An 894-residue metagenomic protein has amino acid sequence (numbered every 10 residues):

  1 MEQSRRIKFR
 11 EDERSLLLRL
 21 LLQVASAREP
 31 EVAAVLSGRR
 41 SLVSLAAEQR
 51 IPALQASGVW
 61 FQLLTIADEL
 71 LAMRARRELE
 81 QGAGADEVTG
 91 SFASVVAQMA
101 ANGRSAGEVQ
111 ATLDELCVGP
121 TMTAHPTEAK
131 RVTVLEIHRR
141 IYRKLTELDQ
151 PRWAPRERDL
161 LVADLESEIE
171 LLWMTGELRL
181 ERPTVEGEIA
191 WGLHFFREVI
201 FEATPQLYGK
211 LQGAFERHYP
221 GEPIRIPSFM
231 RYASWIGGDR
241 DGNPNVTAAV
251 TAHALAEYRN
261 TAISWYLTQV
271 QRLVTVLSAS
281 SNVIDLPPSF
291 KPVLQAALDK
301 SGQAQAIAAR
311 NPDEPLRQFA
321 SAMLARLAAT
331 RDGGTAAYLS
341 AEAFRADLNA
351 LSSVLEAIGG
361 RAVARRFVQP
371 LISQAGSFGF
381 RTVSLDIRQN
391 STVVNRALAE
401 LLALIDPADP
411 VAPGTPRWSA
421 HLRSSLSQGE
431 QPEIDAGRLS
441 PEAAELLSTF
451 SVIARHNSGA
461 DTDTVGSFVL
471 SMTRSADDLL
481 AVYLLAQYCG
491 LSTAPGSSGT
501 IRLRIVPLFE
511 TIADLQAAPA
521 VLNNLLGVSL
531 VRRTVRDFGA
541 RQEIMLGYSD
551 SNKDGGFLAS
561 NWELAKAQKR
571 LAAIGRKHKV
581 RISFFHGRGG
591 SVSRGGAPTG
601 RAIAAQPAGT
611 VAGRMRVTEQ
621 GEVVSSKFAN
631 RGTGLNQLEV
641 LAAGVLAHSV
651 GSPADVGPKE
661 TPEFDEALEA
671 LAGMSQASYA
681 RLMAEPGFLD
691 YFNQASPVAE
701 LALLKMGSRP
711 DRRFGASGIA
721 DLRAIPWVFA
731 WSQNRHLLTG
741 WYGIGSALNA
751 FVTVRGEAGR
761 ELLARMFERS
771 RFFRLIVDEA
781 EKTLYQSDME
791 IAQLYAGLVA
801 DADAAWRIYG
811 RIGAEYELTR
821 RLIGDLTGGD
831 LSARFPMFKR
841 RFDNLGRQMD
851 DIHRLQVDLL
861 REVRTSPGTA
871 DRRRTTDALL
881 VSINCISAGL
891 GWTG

Functional and structural regions predicted by a protein language model:
M1-V59, A72, R76-Q81, T89-A97 (+14 more regions): Acidic, glycine-enriched catalytic cores built around paired aspartates
E2-P227, A249-T335, L339-A341, L385-R388 (+3 more regions): Extended, highly charged
L20, V199, A203-K210, A214-R217 (+17 more regions): Generic, well-ordered alpha-helical scaffold segments in large soluble proteins
F215-R240, A362-I372: Short acidic, Pro/Gly- and aromatic-enriched capping/linker segments at domain boundaries
M230-T251, P370-V394, E510-D514, F585-G600: Conserved phosphate/anionic-ligand binding catalytic regions in large, soluble enzymes, centered on
V246-S278, C489-G673, A677: Catalytic or ion-translocation cores adjacent to nucleophile or general acid/base/metal-coordination motifs in diverse
P315, A325, V383-L385, N390-L480 (+5 more regions): Active-site cores of enzymes that catalyze phosphoryl transfer or operate on phosphate-rich substrates
T335-L339, A343-N349, S353-G359, V363-Q389: Extended, charged alpha-helical coiled-coil/arm scaffolds that mediate oligomerization and mechanical coupling in large
